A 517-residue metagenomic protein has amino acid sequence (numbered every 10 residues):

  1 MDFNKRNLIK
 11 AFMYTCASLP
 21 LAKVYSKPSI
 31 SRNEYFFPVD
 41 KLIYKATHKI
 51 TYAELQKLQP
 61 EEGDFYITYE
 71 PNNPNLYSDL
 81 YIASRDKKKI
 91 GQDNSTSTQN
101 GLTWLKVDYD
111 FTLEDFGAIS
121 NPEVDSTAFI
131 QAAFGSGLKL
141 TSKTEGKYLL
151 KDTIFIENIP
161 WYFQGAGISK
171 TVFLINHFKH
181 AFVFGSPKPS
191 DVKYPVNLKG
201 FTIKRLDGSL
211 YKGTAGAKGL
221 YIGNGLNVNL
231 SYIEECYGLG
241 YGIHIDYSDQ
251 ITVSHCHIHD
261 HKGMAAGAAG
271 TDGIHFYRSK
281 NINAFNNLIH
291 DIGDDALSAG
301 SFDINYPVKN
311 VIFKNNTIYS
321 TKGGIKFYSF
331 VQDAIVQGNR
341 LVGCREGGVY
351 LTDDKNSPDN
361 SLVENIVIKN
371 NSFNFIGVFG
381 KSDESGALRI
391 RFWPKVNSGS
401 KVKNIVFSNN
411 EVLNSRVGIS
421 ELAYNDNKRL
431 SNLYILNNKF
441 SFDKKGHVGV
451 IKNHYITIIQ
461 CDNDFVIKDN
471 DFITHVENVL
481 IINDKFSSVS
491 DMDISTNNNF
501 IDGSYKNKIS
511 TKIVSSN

Functional and structural regions predicted by a protein language model:
M1-N7, A11: Secretory targeting signals
I9-P20, Y25-T144, Y148-K151, I156-E157: Surface-exposed receptor/substrate recognition regions of extracellular proteins
D64-Y66, L138-T141, W161, V196 (+3 more regions): Hydrophobic beta-strand segments of well-ordered beta-sheets in folded domains
I90-N94, D502, I513-N517: Extracellular/surface-exposed low-complexity segments
V107-A128, Y162-K218, G377-V378: Right-handed parallel beta-helix/beta-spiral solenoid domain characteristic of secreted/periplasmic
E114, Q164-K170, Y194-R205, L226-Y237 (+13 more regions): Right-handed parallel beta-helix
T141-S142, I243-H244, A284: A structural signal for short, well-ordered beta-strand segments and their strand-loop junctions that often border
K151-D152, I175-P189, L210-Y221, Y237-H244 (+9 more regions): Extracellular beta-strand/beta-solenoid scaffold signature
